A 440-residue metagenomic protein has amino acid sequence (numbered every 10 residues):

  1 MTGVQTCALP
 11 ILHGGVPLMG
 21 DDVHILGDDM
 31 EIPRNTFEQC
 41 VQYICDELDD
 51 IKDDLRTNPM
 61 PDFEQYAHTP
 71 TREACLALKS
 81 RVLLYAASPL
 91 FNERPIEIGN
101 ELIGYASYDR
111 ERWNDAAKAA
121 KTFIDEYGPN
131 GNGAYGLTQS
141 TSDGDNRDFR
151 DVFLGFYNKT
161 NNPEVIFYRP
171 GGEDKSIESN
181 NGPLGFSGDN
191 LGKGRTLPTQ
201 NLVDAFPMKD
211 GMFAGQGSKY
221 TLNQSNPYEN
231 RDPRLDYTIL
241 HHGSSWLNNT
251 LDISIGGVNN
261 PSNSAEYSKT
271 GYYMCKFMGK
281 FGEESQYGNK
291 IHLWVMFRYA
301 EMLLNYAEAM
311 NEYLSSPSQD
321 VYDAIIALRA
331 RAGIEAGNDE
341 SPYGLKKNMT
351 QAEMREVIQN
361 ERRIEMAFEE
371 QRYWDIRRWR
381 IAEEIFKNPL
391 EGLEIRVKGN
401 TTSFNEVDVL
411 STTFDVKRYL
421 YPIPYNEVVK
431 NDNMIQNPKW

Functional and structural regions predicted by a protein language model:
M1-L184, G188-Q200, M208-W440: Acidic/polar-rich alpha-helix caps and helix-coil junctions
